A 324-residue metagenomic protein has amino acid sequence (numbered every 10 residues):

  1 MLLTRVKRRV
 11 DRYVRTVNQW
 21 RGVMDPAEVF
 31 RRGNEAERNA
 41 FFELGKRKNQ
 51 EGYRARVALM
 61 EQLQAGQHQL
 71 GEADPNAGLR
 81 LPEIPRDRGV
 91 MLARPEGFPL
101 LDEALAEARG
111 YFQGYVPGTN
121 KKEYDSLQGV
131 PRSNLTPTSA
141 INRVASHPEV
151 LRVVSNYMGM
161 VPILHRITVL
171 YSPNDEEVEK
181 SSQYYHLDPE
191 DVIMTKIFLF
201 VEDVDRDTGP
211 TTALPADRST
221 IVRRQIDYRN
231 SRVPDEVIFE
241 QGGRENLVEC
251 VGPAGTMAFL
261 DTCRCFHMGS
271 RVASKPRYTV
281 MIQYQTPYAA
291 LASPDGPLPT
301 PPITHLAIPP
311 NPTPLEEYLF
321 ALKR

Functional and structural regions predicted by a protein language model:
M1-D87: Fe(II)/2-oxoglutarate
M1-V29, S219-R324: Conserved double-stranded beta-helix
L2, R80-R88, E96-A254, S270-S274 (+2 more regions): Non-heme Fe(II) oxygenase catalytic core, chiefly the N-lobe of the double-stranded beta-helix
V14, F42-E43, R54, F112 (+3 more regions): Compositionally biased, intrinsically disordered low-complexity regions enriched in proline and serine
A55-Q67, E103, Y157, L164 (+4 more regions): Generic hydrophobic, helix-prone segments enriched in Leu/Val/Ile
E61, T119, M194, A292-S293: Amphipathic alpha-helical interaction segments
